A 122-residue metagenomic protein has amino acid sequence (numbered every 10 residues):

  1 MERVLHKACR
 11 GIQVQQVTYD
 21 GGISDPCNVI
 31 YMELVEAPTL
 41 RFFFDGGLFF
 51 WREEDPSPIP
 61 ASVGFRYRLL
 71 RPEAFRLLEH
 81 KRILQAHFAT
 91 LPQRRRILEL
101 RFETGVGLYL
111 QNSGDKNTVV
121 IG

Functional and structural regions predicted by a protein language model:
M1-G122: Surface-exposed, interaction-prone regions used to assemble/regulate multi-protein complexes
